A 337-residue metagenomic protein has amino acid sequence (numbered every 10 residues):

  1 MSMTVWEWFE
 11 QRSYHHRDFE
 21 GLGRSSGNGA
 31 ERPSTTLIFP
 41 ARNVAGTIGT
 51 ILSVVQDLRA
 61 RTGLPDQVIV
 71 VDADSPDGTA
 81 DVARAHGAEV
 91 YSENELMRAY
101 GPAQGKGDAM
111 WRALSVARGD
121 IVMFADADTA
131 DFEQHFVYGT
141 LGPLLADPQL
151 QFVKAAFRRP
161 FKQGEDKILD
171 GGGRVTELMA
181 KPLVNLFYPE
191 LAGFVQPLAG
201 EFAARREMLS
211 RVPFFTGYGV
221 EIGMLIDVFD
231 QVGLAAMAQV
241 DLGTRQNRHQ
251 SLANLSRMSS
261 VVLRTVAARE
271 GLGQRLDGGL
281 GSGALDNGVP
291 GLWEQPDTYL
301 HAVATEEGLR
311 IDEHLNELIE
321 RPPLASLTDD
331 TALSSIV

Functional and structural regions predicted by a protein language model:
M1-Q11, Q250-V337: Terminal low-complexity segments of carbohydrate-biosynthetic enzymes
M1-Q56: N-proximal low-complexity "stem/linker" segments adjacent to membrane-targeting elements
S53-P65: Short, acidic, metal-binding catalytic loop of nucleotide-sugar glycosyltransferases
D66, A80-D108: Conserved donor nucleotide-binding strand/loop of the catalytic core
D72-A80: A conserved acidic beta->alpha catalytic loop
R98-K106, M110, F132-R206: Acceptor/aglycone-binding surface of glycosyltransferases and processive sugar-polymer synthases
V122: Short aromatic/hydrophobic "clamp" motif used to bind/position activated sugar donors
D170-T265: Conserved catalytic loops of nucleotide-sugar-dependent glycosyltransferases that act on lipid-linked
